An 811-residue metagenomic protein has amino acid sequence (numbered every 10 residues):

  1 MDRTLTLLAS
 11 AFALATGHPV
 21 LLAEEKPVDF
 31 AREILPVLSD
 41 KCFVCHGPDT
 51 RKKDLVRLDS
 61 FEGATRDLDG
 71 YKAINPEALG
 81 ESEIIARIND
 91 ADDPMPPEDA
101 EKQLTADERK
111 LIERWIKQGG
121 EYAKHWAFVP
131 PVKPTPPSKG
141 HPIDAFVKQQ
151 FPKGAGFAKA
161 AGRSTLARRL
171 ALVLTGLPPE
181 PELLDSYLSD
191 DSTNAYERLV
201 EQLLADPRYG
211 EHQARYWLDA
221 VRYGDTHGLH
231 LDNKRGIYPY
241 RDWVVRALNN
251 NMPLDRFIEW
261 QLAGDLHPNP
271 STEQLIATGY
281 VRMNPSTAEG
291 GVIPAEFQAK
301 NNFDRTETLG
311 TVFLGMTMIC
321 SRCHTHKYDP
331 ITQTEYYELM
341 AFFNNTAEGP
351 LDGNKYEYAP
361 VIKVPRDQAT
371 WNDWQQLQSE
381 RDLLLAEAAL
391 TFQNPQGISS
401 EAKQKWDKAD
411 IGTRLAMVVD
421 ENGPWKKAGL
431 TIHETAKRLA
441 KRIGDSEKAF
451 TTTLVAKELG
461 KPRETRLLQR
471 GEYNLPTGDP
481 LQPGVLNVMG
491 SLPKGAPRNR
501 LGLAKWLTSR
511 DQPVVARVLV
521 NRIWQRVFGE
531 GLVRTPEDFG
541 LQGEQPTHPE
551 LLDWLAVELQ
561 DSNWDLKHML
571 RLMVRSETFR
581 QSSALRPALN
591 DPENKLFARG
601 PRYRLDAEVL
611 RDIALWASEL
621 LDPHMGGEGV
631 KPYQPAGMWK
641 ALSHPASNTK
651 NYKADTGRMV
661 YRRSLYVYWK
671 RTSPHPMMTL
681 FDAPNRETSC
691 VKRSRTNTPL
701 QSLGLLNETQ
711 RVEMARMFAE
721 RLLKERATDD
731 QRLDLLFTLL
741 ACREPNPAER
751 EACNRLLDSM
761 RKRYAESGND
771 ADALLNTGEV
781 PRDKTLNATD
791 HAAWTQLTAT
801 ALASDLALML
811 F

Functional and structural regions predicted by a protein language model:
D2-D29, R114-P136, V221, T226 (+5 more regions): Post-cleavage N-terminal segment of exported redox proteins
L22-E113, K117-P152, S164, R168-R169 (+8 more regions): Solvent-exposed helix-loop boundary motif
A23, N250, T278-K461, R750: Active-site histidine-acidic residue metal-binding/catalytic motifs, centered on HxH/HExxH-like signatures
S138-R169, V173-R208, R222-S271, D329-P330 (+9 more regions): Primarily short, surface-exposed interaction patches in extracytoplasmic proteins
L797: Short, surface-exposed polybasic-aromatic patches that bind anionic ligands, especially phosphate groups
